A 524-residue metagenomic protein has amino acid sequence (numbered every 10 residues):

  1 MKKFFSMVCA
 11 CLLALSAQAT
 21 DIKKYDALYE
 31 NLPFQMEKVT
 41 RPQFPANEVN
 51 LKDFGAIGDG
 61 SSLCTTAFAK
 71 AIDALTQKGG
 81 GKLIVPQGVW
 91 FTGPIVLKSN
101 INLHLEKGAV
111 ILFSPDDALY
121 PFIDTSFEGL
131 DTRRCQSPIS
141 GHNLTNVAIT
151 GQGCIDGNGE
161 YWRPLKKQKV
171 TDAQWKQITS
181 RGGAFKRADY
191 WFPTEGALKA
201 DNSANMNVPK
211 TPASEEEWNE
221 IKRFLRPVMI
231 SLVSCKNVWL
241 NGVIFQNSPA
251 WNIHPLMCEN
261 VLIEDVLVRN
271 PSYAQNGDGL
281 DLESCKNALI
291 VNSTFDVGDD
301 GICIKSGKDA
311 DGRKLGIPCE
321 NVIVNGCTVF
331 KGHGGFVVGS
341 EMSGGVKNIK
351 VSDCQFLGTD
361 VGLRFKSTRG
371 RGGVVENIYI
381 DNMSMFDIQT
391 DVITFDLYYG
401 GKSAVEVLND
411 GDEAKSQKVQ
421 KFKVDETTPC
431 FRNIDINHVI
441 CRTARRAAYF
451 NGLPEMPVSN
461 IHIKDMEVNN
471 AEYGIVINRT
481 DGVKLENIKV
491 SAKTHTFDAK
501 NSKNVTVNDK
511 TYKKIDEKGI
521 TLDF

Functional and structural regions predicted by a protein language model:
K2-L12, A17-I84, V89-N102, E106-S234 (+12 more regions): Extracellular "leader-to-stem" segments immediately downstream of a signal peptide or signal-anchor in secreted/lumenal
G80, P94, S114-P115, C135 (+12 more regions): Short glycine/acidic-rich loop motifs that flank beta-strands on beta-rich extracellular proteins
V89, M257-E259, L267, S306-K308 (+4 more regions): Active-site-proximal loop/turn and secondary-structure-junction residues that shape catalytic pockets, frequently
I95-H104, L256, G344, G372-G373: Short, surface-exposed basic-aromatic patches at helix termini and helix-loop junctions that form
K107-G108, T145-G153, K236-Q246, E259-P271 (+10 more regions): Right-handed parallel beta-helix
E217-N219, D278-G279, D311-K314, R369 (+1 more regions): Outer-membrane beta-barrel domain signature
G362-F524: Extracellular beta-rich repeat passengers
